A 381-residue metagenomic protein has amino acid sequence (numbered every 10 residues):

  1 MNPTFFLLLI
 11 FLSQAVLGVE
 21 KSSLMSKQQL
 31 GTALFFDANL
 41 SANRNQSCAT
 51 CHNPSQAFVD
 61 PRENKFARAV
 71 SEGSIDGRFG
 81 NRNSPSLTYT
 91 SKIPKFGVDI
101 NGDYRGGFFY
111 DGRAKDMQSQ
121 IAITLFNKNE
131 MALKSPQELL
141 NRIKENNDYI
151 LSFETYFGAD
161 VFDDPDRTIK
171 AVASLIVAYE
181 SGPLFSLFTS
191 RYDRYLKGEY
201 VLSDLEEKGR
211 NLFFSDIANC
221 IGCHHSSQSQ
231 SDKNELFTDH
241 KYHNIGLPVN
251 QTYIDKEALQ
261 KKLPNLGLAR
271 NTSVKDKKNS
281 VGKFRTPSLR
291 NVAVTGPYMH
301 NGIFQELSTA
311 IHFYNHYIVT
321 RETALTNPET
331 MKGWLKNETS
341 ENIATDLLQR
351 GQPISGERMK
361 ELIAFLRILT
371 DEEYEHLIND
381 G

Functional and structural regions predicted by a protein language model:
M1-L34, K128, A132-E207, N211 (+4 more regions): Post-cleavage N-terminal segment of exported redox proteins
V19-Q118, F188-L325, I378-G381: Short glycine/threonine-rich turn/loop motifs
A38, T124-N127, Y156-D160, V292-G296: Alpha-helix C-capping/helix-to-loop hinge sites
S91-P94, I121, L125, N147 (+1 more regions): Generic hydrophobic/packing signal
D111, K115-K134: Mobile amphipathic helical/loop "lid" adjacent to a hydrophobic cofactor/ligand pocket
K128-L133, K262-G267, P328-K336: Noncatalytic linker/hinge segments flanking ATPase motor cores
S308-G351: An amphipathic alpha-helical core segment
